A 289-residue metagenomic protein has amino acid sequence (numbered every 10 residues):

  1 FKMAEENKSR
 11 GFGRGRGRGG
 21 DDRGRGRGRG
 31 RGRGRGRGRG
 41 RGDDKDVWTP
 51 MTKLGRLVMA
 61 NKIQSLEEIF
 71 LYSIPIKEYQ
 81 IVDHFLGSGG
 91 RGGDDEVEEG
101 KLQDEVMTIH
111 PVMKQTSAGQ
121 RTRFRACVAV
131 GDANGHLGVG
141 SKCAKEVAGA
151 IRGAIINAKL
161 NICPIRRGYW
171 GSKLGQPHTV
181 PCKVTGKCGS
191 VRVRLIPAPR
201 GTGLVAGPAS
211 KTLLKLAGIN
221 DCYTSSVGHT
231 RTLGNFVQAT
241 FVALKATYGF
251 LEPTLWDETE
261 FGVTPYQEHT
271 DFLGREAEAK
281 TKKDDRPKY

Functional and structural regions predicted by a protein language model:
F1-Y289: Ribosome-associated RNA-binding proteins
